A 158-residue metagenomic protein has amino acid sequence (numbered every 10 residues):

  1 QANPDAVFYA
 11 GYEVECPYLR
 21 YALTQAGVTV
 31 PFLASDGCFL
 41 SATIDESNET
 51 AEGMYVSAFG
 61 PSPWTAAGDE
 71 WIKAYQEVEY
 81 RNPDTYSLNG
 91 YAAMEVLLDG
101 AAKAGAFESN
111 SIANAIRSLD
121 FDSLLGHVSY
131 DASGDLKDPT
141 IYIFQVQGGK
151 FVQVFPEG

Functional and structural regions predicted by a protein language model:
Q1-G158: Extracytosolic ligand-binding ectodomains
